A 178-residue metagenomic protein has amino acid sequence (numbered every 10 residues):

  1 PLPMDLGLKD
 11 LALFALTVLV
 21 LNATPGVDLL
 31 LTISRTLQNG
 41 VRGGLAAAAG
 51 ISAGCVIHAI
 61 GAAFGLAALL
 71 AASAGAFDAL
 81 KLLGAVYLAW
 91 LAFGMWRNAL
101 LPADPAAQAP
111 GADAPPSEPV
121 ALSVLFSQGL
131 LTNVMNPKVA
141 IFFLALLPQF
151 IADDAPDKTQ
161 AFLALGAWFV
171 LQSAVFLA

Functional and structural regions predicted by a protein language model:
P1-P3: Short, Lys/Arg-enriched N-terminal segments with co-localized hydrophobic residues within the first ~10-30 amino acids
D5-D78, A145-F169: Juxtamembrane transmembrane-helix termini in multi-pass membrane transport proteins
G26, N136, Q172-S173: Transmembrane helix-bundle signature of multi-pass secondary active exporters and lipid flippases
R42-L125: Membrane helix-loop-helix hairpins that form the core translocation module of multi-pass transporters
L91-M95, V170-A178: Transmembrane alpha-helical segments that form the membrane-embedded catalytic/substrate-channel core of multi-pass
G129, M135-A140: Selected transmembrane alpha-helices and immediately adjacent juxtamembrane segments of polytopic inner-membrane
